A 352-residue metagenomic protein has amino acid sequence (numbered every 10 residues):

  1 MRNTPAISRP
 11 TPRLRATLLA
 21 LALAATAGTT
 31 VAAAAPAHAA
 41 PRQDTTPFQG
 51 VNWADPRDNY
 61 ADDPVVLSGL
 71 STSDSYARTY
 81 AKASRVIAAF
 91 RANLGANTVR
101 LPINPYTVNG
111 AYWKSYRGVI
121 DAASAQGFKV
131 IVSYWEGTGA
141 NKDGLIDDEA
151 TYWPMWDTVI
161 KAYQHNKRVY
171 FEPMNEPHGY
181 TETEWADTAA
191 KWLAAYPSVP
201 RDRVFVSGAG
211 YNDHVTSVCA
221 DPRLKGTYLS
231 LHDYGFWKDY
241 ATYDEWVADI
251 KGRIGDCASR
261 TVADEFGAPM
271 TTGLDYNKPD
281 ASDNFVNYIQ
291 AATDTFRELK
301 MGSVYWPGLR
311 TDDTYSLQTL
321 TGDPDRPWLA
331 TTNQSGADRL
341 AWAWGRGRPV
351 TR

Functional and structural regions predicted by a protein language model:
M1-A39: Secretory targeting and sorting signals
L14-A16, A35-T98, A343: N-terminal carbohydrate-binding accessory modules
A40-R42, A125, R352: Post-signal peptide N-terminal regions of Sec-secreted extracellular proteins
A40-R42, V86-A92, V119-D121, T216-C219 (+1 more regions): Short amphipathic alpha-helices and their capping/turn segments at secondary-structure boundaries
D55-N59, P105-T107, T138, P177 (+2 more regions): Feature marks short, surface-exposed loop/turn motifs that line or immediately flank catalytic pockets and channel
P64-Y80, A150-D157, K161-Y170, M174-G302 (+2 more regions): Extracellular glycoside hydrolase catalytic/binding regions
A83-T138, E149-Y152, L193-R201, S282-L299: Aromatic-lined substrate-binding rim segments of carbohydrate-active enzymes
L145: Short acidic-hydrophobic catalytic motif
